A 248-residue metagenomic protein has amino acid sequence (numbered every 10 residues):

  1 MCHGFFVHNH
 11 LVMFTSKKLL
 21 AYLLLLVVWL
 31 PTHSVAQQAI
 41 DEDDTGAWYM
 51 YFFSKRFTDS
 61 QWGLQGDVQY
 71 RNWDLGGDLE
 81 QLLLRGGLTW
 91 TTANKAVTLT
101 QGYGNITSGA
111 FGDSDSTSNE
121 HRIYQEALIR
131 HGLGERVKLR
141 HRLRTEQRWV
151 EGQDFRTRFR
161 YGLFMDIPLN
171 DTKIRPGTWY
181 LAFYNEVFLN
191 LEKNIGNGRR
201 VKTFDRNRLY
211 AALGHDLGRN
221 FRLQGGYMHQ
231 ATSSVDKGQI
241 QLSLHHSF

Functional and structural regions predicted by a protein language model:
M1-I40, F248: Bacterial Sec-dependent N-terminal signal peptides
Q37-T92, T98: Start-of-domain marker
D43-A47, E80-L84, N119-I123, Q153-Y161 (+2 more regions): Residues that define the transmembrane beta-barrel architecture of outer-membrane proteins
Y51-K55, G86-W90, Q125-I129, T145 (+3 more regions): Residues on the lipid-exposed face of transmembrane beta-strands in outer-membrane beta-barrel proteins
R56-W62, T91-A96, G132-L139, L169-W179 (+1 more regions): Short loop/turn motifs that connect adjacent beta-strands in outer-membrane beta-barrel proteins
W62-G66, L84, V97-Q101, L139-L143 (+4 more regions): Transmembrane beta-strands of outer-membrane beta-barrel proteins
V68-D74, T92, Y103-G109, H131 (+4 more regions): Transmembrane beta-strands of outer-membrane beta-barrel pores
K138, R142-R222: Outer-membrane beta-barrel transmembrane domain signature
